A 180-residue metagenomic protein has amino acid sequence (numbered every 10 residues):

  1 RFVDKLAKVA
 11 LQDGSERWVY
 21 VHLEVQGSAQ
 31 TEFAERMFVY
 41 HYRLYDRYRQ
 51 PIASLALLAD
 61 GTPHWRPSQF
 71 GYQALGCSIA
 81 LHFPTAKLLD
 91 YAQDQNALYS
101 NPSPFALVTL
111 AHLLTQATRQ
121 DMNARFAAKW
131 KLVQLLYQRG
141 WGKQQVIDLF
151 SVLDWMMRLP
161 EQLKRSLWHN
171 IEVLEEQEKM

Functional and structural regions predicted by a protein language model:
R1-Q162: Conserved single-residue anchors adjacent to enzymatic active/cofactor-binding motifs
F150-M180: Long, amphipathic alpha-helical segments that form or neighbor coiled-coils/leucine zippers used for dimerization
